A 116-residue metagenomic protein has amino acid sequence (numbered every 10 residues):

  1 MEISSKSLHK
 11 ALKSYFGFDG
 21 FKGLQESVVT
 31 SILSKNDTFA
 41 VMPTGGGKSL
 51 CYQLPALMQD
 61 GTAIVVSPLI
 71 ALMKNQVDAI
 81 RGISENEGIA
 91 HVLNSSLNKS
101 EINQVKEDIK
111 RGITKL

Functional and structural regions predicted by a protein language model:
S5-G23: Dynamic helix-loop-helix/coil hinge segments at AAA+ ATPase domain boundaries and subdomain interfaces
G23-L116: Conserved P-loop/Walker A NTP-binding site and adjacent catalytic elements of P-loop NTPases
